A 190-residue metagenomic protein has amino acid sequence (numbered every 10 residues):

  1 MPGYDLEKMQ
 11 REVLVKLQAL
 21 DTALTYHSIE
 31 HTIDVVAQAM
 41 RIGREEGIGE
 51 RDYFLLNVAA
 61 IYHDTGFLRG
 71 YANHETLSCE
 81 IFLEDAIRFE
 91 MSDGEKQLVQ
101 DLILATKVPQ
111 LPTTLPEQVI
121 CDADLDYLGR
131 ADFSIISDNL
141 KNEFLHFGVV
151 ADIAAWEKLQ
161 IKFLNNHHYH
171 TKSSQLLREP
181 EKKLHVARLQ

Functional and structural regions predicted by a protein language model:
M1-A19, H31: Short alpha-helical hairpin
L14, Q18, V36-M40, L83: Amphipathic, well-packed alpha-helical segments that form the structural scaffold of globular domains
D21-E50, Y62, M91, V108-Q190: Divalent metal-dependent phosphate-bond-processing catalytic cores, especially two-metal-ion Mg2+/Mn2+ enzymes that act
V35, H74-F89: An active-site-proximal "capping" alpha-helix that borders the catalytic cofactor pocket
V35, Y53-R69, S78, V99-K107: His-Asp-centered metal-binding catalytic motifs of divalent-metal-dependent phosphohydrolases/nucleases
T65-N73, E90-M91: Short coil/turn segments at secondary-structure boundaries
